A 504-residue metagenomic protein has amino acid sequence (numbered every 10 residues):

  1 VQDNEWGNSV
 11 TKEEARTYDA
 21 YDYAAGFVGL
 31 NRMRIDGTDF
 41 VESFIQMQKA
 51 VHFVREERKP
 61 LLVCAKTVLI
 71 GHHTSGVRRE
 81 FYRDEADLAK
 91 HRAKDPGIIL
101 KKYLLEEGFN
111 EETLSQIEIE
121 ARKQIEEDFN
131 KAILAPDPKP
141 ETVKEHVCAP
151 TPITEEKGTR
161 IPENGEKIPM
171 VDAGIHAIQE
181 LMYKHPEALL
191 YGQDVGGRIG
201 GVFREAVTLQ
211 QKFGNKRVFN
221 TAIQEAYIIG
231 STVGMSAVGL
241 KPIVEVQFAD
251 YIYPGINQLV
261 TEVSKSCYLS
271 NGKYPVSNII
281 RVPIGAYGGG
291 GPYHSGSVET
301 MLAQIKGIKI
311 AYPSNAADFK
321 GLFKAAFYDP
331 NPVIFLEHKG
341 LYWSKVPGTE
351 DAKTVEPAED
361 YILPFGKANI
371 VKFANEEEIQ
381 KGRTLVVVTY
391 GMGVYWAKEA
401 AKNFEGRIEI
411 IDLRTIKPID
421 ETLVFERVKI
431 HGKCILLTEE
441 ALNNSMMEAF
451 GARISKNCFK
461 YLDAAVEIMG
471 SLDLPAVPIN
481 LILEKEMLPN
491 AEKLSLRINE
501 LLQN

Functional and structural regions predicted by a protein language model:
Q2-L134, R204, T208, Y274-V276 (+2 more regions): Thiamine diphosphate
E106, K131-P138, A149, E180 (+6 more regions): A structural signal for alpha-helix termini and helix-coil/disorder junctions
I119, K123-I161: Terminal amphipathic helices with adjacent charged low-complexity linkers/tails
P138-K144, L269-N271, N490-S495: Short alpha-helical linear motifs
K144-W343, K485: Thiamine diphosphate
